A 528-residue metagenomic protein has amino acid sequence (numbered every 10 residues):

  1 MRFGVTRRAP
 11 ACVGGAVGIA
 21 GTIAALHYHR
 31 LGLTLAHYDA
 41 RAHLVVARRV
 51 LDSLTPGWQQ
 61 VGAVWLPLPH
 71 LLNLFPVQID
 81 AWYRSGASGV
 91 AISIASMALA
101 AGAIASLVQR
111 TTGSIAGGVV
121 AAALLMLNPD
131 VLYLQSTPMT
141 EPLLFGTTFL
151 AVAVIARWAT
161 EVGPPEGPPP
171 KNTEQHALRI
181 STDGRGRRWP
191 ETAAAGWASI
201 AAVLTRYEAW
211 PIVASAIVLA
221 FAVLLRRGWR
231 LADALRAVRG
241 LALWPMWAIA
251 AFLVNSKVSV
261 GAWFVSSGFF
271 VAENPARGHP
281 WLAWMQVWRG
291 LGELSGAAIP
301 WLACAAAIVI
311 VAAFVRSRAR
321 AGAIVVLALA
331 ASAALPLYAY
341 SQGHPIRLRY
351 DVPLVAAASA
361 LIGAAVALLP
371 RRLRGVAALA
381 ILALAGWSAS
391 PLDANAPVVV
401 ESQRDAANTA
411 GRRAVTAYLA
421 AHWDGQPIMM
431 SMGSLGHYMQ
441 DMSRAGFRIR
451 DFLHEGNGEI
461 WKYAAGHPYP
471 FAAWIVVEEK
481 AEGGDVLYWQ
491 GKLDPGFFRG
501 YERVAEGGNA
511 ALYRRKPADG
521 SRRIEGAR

Functional and structural regions predicted by a protein language model:
V5, A220-A222, S295-A323, A331-L335 (+1 more regions): Hydrophobic, aromatic-rich transmembrane alpha-helices and their immediate juxtamembrane boundary segments
P10-G18, A116, V120, W197 (+6 more regions): Signature aromatic-anchored transmembrane alpha helix within multi-pass, membrane-resident enzymes that catalyze glycan
A20-H27, A209, Y340-Q342, A365 (+1 more regions): Transmembrane alpha-helical segments
A25-L26, A209, V213, A222 (+3 more regions): Membrane-lumen/periplasm interface segments of specific transmembrane helices in polyprenyl phosphate-linked
A91-T112, L150, V154: Transmembrane-helix motifs of polytopic, lipid-linked glycan transferases
L134-Q135, E141-L144, P211, P300 (+1 more regions): Hydrophobic/aromatic-rich transmembrane helices and adjacent perimembrane loops
I381-G436, G526: Membrane-embedded, lumen/periplasm-facing catalytic core of multi-pass transferases that use lipid-linked donors
T409, R413-F452, A472-E479, Y513: Short periplasmic/luminal acceptor-recognition loop of GT-C membrane glycosyltransferases, typified by
